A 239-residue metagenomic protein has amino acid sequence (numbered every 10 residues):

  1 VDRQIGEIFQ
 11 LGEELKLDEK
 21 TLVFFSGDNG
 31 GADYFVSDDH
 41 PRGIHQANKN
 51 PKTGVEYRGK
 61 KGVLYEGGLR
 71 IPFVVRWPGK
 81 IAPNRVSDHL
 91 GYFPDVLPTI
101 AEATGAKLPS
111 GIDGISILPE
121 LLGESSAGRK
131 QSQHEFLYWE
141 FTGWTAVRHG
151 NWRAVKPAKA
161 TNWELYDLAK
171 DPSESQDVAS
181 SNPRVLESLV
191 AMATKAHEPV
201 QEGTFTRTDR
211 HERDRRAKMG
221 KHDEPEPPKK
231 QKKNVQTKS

Functional and structural regions predicted by a protein language model:
V1-D38: Metal-dependent active-site segment of extracytoplasmic phospho-/sulfohydrolases and closely related
R3-E7, K16, K52, D95 (+6 more regions): Extracytoplasmic/secreted proteins, especially bacterial periplasmic and envelope-associated proteins
I5, G12, L22-G27, P72-F73 (+2 more regions): Beta-strand elements within well-structured catalytic alpha/beta cores of enzymes that handle phosphate/sulfate esters
G6, Q10-L17, A101-G105, L122 (+3 more regions): Sec-exported extracytoplasmic/periplasmic mature domains
L17-V23, R70-I71, Q133-H134, H149-W152 (+1 more regions): Loop/turn elements at helix/coil->beta-strand transitions in domains of secreted/extracellular proteins
D33-L64, I81-R85, H89-L168, P199-V200 (+2 more regions): C-terminal cap/loop subdomain of S1 sulfatases and analogous C-terminal strand-loop tails that border
F73-V75, G91: Short glycine- and hydrophobic/aromatic-rich loop-to-beta-strand nucleating segment in the catalytic cores
V96, G150, A154, A160-N162 (+2 more regions): Long, internal low-complexity/basic segments
